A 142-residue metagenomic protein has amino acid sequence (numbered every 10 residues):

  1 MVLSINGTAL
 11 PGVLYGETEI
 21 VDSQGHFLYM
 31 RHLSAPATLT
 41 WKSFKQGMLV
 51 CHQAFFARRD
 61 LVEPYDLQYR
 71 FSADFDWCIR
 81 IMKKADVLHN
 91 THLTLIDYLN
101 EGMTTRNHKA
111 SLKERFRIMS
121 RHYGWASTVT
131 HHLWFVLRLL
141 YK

Functional and structural regions predicted by a protein language model:
M1-L28: Conserved donor NDP-sugar-binding/catalytic core segment of glycosyltransferases
M1-S4, D76-R80, E114-I118: Alpha-helical elements of Rossmann-like donor-binding domains used by nucleotide-donor carbohydrate transfer enzymes
L10, D86-V87, G124: Generic structural signal for secondary-structure transition and capping sites
G16, D22, Y29-A110: Conserved nucleotide-sugar donor-binding catalytic segment
T94, T105-T130: Catalytic core of nucleotide-sugar-dependent glycosyltransferases
T128, H132-K142: Charged phosphate-binding loop/patch that engages nucleotide di/tri-phosphates or the phosphate backbone of nucleic
